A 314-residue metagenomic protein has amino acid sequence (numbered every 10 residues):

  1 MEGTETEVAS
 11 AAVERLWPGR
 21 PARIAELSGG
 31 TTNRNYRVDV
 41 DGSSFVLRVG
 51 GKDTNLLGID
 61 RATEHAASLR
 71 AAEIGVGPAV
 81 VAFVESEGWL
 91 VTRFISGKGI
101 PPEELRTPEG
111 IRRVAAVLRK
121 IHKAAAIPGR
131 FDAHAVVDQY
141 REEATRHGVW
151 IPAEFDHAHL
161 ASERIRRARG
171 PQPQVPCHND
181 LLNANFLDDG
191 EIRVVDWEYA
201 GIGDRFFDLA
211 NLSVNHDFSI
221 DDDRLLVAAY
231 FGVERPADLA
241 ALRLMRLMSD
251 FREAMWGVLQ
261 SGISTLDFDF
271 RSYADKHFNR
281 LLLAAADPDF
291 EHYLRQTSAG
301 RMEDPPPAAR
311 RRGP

Functional and structural regions predicted by a protein language model:
T4-R23, K123-N179, N183, D189 (+3 more regions): An alpha-helical support segment within catalytic cores of ATP-dependent transferases
V8, T63, R113, V117 (+3 more regions): Charged catalytic carboxylate motif
A25-A135, R141-A153, P171: ATP-binding pocket architecture of kinase catalytic cores
A25-L47, E163-L209, P314: Active-site acidic catalytic loop and adjacent metal/ATP-binding pocket of ATP-dependent phosphoryl transfer enzymes
R61, A240, L244-L247: Start-of-helix signal in alpha-solenoid helical-repeat scaffolds, especially tetratricopeptide repeats
G75, L118, H122-A126, R169 (+5 more regions): A general structural signal marking secondary-structure boundaries and capping sites
P152-A153, W256-P314: ATP/Mg2+ or Mg2+-diphosphate-binding catalytic cores that bind nucleotide phosphates or diphosphates via glycine-rich
F206-A237, L247-T265, R280: Active-site activation/catalytic loop segments of kinase-like enzymes and analogous catalytic loops in related
